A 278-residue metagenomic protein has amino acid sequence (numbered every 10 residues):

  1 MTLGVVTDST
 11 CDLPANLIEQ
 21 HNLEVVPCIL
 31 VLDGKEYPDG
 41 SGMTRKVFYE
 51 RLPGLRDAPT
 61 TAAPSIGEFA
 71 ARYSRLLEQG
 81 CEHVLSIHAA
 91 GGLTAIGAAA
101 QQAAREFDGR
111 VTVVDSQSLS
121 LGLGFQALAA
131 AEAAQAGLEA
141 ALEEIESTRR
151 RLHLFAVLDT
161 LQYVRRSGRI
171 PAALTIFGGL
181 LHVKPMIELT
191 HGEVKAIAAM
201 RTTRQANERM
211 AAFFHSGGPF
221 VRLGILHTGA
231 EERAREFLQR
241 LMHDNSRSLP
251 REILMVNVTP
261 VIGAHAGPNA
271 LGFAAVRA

Functional and structural regions predicted by a protein language model:
M1: A short acidic-Thr-Gly-centered motif at the start of a beta-strand
G4, T10-E24, C28-V31, L55 (+3 more regions): Mixed-charge interfacial surface used for oligomerization/domain docking and macromolecular partner engagement
E36-S86, A90-E106: Class I S-adenosyl-L-methionine
